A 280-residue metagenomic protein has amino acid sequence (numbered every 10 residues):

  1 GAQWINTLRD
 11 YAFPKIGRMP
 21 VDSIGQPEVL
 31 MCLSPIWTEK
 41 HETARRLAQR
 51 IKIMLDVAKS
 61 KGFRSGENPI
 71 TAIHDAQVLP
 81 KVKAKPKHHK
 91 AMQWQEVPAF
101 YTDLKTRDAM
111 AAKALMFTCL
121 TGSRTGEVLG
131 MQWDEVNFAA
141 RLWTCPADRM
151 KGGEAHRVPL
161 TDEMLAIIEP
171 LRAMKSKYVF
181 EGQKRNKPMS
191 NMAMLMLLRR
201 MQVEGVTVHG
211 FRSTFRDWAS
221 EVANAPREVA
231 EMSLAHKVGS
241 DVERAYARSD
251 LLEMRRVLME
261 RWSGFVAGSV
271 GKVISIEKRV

Functional and structural regions predicted by a protein language model:
G1-P20, N68, S249-E253, V257-R279: N-terminal DNA-binding module of tyrosine recombinases/phage integrases
G1-T38, M54-V57, A247: Basic/aromatic-enriched alpha-helical hairpins
W4, G25, T43-R50, Q93 (+8 more regions): Hydrophobic (often cysteine-bearing) scaffold residues that line and stabilize catalytic clefts of nucleotide/cofactor
N6, K83, T144-G153, L165 (+3 more regions): Catalytic-site neighborhood detector that most strongly recognizes the C-terminal catalytic loop/helix of tyrosine
V29, I51, G122, V128 (+2 more regions): Short, basic/aromatic-rich helical patch in the C-terminal catalytic core of site-specific tyrosine
I36-K52, S60-M131, A139, M150-E154 (+3 more regions): Basic, Lys/Arg- and aromatic-enriched nucleic-acid-binding interface segment
K40, A91-P98, A140, R149 (+4 more regions): Active-site/catalytic core of tyrosine-dependent DNA strand-transfer enzymes
E67, E135-L142, G205, N224-A245 (+2 more regions): Short, polar N-cap/turn motifs at the start of nucleic acid-interacting alpha helices
